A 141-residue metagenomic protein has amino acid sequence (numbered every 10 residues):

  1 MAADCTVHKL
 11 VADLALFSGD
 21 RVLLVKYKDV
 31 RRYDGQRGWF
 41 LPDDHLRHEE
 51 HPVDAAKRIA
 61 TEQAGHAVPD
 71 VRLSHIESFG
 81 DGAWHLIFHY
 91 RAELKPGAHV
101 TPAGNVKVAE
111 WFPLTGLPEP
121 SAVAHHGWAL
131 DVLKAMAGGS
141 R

Functional and structural regions predicted by a protein language model:
M1-L24, I76: Conserved N-terminal beta-strand and adjoining loop/helix that marks the start of the Nudix/MutT-like hydrolase domain
V7, D34, D81-H85: Short coil/turn motifs at beta-sheet boundaries
R31-R37: A conserved beta-turn-beta hairpin within the catalytic core of GNAT-like acetyltransferases that forms part
F40: Conserved glycine-rich beta-strand-loop-beta hairpin in the small C-terminal domain of fold type I
D44-P69, E77-W128: Unchanged
G127-R141: Charged phosphate-binding loop/patch that engages nucleotide di/tri-phosphates or the phosphate backbone of nucleic
